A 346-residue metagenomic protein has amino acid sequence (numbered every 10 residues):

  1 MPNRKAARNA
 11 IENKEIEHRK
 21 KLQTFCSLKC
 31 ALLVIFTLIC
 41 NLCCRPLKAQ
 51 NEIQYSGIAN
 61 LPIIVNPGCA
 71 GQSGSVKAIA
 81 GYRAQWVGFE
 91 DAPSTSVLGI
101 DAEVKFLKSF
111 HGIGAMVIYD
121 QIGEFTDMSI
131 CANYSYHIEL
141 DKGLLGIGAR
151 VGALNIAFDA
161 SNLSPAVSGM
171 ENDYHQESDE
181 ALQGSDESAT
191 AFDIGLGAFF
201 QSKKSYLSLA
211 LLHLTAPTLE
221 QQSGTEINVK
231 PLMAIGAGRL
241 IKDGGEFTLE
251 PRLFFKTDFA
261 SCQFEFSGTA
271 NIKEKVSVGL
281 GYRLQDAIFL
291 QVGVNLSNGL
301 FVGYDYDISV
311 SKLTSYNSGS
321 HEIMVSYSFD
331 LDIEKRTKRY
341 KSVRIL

Functional and structural regions predicted by a protein language model:
M1-E52, A198, G268, F329 (+1 more regions): Bacterial Sec-dependent N-terminal signal peptides
Q50-L346: Subset of outer-membrane beta-barrel
